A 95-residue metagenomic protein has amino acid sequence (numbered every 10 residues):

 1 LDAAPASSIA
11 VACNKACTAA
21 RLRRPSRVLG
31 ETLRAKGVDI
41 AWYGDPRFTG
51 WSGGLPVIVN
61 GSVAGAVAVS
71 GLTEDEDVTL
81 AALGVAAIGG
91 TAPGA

Functional and structural regions predicted by a protein language model:
L1-G94: Flexible, solvent-exposed loop/hinge segments and secondary-structure transition points
